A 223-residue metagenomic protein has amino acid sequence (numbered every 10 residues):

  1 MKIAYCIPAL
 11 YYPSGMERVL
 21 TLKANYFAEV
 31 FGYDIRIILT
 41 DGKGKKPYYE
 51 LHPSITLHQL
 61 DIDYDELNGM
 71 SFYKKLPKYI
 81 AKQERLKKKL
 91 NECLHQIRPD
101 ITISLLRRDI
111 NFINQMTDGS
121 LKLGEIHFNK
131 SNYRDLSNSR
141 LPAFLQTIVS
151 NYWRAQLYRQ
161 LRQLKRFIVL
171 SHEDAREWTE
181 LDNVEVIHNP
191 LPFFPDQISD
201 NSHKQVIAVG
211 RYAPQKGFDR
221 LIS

Functional and structural regions predicted by a protein language model:
I3, I101-I103, M116-L136, T147 (+1 more regions): Active-site proximal beta-strand in glycosyltransferases
C6-P13, Y26, V30-P77, E177: N-terminal strand-loop element at the rim of the active site of nucleotide-sugar-dependent glycosyltransferases
L20-K23, F27, V206, L221-I222: A structural motif in glycosyltransferase catalytic domains
Y64-L76, G124-Y152: Acceptor-binding helix/loop patch of EC 2.4 sugar-transfer enzymes, predominantly nucleotide-sugar-dependent
K88-E92, F144-F167: Membrane-proximal helix-turn-helix segments that form the acceptor-binding/catalytic region of lipid-linked
L90-D109, L121-L123: Short N-terminal targeting/anchoring amphipathic segment
E173, P190: Carbohydrate-associated surface elements
S199-K216, I222: Conserved donor-binding/catalytic core segment of Leloir-type glycosyltransferases
